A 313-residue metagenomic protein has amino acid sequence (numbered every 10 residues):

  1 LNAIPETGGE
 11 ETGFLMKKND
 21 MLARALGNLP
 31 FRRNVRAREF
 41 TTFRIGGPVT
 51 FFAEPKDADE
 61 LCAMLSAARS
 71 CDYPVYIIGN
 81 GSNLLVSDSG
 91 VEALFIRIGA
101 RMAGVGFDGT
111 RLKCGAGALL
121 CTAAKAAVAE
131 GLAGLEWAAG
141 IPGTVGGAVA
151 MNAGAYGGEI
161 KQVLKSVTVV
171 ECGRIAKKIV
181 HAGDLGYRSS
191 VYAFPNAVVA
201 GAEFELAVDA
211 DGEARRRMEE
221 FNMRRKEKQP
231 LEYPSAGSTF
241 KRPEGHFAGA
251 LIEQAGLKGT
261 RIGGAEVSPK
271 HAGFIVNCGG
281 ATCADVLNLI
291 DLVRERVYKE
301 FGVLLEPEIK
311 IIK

Functional and structural regions predicted by a protein language model:
L1-L15: N-terminal amphipathic/basic-hydrophobic helices that include classical n-h-c signal peptides and signal-anchor
K17-V145: Anion-binding (especially nucleotide phosphate/pyrophosphate-binding) glycine-rich loop and adjoining beta-alpha core
R32-R33, E39, L84, V170-N288 (+2 more regions): Phosphate/pyrophosphate- and phosphate-bearing ligand-binding catalytic cores of soluble enzymes
G46, A53-A58, L85-A103, A150-A182 (+1 more regions): Structural signature of FAD isoalloxazine-binding scaffolds in flavoprotein oxidoreductases
G47-P48, N80-S82, V91, A118 (+8 more regions): Gly/Ser/Thr-rich helix-start
A68-S70, L257, L292: Short, solvent-exposed amphipathic alpha-helical segments in soluble enzyme and RNA/protein-processing domains
N83-L84, A124-A127, L135-A139, N152-E159 (+3 more regions): A generic local secondary-structure boundary/capping motif
L120, A124, A138, P142 (+4 more regions): Hydrophobic, well-ordered secondary-structure segments
